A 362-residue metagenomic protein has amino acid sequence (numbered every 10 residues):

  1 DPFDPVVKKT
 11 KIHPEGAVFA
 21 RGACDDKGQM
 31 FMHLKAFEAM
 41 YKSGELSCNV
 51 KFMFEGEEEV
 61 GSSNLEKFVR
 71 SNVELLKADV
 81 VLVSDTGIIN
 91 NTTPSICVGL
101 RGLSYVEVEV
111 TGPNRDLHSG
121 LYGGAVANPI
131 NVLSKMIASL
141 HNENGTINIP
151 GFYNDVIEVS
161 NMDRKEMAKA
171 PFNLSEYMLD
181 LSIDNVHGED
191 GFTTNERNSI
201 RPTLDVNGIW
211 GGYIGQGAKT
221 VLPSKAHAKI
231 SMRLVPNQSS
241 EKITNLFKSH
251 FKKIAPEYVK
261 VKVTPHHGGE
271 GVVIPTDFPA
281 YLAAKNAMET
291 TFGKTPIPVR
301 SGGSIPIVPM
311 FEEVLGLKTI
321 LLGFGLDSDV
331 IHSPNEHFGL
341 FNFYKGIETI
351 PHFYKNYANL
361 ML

Functional and structural regions predicted by a protein language model:
D1-K51, K345: Active-site metal-coordination/substrate-binding segment of hydrolases, especially metallo-dependent peptidases
A17-F19, N114-G120, G215-Q216, I331-S333: Short small-residue beta-strand/loop micro-motif enriched in glycine and branched aliphatics
F31-L34, E38, E66, I130-A138 (+5 more regions): Predominant activation on well-ordered alpha-helical scaffold segments within soluble catalytic domains
S47-A127: Histidine/acidic-residue-rich, glycine-tolerant segments that coordinate divalent metal ions
N90-N91, N148-K225, R233-L246, I254 (+1 more regions): An extended, acidic, His-containing surface patch that forms the Zn2+-binding/catalytic region of metallohydrolases
S104, A226-A228: Hydrophobic core residues within well-ordered beta-strands of beta-rich domains
G123-G145: A short core secondary-structure module
